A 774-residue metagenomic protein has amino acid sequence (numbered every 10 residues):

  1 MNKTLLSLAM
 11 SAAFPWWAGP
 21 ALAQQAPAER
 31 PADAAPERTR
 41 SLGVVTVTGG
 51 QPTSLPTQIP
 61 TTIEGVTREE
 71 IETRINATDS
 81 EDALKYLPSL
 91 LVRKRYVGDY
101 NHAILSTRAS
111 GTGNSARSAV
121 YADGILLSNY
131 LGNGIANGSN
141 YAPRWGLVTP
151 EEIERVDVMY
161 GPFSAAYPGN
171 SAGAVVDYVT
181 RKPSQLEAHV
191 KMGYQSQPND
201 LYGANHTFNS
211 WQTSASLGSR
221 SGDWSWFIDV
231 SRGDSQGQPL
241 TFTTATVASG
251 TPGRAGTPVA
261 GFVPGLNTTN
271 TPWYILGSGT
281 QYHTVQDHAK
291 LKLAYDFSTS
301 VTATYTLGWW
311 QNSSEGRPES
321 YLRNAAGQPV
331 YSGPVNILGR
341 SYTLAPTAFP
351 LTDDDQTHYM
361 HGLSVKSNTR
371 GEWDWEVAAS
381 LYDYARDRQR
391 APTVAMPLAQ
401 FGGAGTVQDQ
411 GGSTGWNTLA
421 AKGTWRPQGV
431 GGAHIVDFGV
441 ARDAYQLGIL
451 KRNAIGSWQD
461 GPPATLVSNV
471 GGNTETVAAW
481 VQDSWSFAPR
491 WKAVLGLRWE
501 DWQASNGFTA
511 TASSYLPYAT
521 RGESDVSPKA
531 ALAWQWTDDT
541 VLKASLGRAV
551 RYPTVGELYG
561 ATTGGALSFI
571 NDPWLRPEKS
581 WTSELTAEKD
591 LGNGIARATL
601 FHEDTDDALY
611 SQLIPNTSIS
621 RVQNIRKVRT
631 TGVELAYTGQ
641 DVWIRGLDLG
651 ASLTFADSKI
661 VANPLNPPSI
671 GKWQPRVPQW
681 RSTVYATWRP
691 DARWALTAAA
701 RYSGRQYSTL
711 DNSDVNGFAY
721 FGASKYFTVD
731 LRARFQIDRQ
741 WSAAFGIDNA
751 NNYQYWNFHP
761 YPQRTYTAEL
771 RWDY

Functional and structural regions predicted by a protein language model:
T48, E81-N129: Extracytoplasmic beta-strand/coil segments of soluble accessory domains associated with Gram-negative outer-membrane
S80-A83, A103-S106, Y121-D123, P143-G146 (+2 more regions): N-terminal periplasmic accessory domains that precede and gate Gram-negative outer-membrane beta-barrel machines
I125-Y160: Short acidic/polar hinge/loop motifs at secondary-structure boundaries that mediate gating or recognition
K191, A488-P489, A493, I595 (+4 more regions): Gram-negative outer-membrane beta-barrel transporters
H206-R317, T357-H361: Transmembrane beta-barrel wall of Gram-negative outer-membrane proteins
A294-W310, A348-T511, A533-Q535, R597-L600 (+1 more regions): Face-selective signature of the C-terminal outer-membrane beta-barrel domain
S313, A444-D460, D501-F508, T520 (+6 more regions): Surface-exposed extracellular loop regions of Gram-negative outer-membrane beta-barrel proteins, predominantly
T343-M360, N368, S468-T476, R521-S527 (+6 more regions): Outer-membrane beta-barrel signature, preferentially recognizing the C-terminal barrel domain of Gram-negative
